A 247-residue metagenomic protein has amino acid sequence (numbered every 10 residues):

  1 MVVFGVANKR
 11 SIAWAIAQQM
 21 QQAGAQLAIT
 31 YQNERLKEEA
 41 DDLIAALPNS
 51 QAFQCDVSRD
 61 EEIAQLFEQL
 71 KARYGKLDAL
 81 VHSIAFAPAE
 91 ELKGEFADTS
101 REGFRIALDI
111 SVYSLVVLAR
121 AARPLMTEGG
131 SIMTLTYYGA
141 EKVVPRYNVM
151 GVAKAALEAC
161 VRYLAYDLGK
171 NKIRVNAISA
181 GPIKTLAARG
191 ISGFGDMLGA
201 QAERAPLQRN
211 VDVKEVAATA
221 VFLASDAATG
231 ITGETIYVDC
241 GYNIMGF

Functional and structural regions predicted by a protein language model:
M1-I29: Canonical Rossmann dinucleotide-binding motif of NAD(H)/NADP(H)-dependent dehydrogenases/reductases, specifically
G5-I12, A85-R120, E128-K170, P182-K184 (+1 more regions): Catalytic loop of short-chain dehydrogenase/reductase
D41, K170, P182-A205, M245-F247: A glycine/serine/threonine-rich, flexible loop-to-helix segment that serves as the NAD(P) cofactor-binding "lid"
C55, R59-A64, E68, A72-R73 (+4 more regions): Conserved mid-core segment of classical short-chain dehydrogenase/reductases
G169, R174, I231-G233: Short, small/polar-rich loop/turn modules that mediate ligand/substrate recognition or access, typified
R174-K184, A224, Y237-D239: Conserved SDR Rossmann-fold cofactor-binding beta-strand/turn motif
A205-V216, A227: A conserved structural motif in NAD(P)-dependent oxidoreductases
V221, T232-F247: Short C-terminal tail/terminal secondary-structure segment of NAD(P)H-dependent dehydrogenase/reductase domains
